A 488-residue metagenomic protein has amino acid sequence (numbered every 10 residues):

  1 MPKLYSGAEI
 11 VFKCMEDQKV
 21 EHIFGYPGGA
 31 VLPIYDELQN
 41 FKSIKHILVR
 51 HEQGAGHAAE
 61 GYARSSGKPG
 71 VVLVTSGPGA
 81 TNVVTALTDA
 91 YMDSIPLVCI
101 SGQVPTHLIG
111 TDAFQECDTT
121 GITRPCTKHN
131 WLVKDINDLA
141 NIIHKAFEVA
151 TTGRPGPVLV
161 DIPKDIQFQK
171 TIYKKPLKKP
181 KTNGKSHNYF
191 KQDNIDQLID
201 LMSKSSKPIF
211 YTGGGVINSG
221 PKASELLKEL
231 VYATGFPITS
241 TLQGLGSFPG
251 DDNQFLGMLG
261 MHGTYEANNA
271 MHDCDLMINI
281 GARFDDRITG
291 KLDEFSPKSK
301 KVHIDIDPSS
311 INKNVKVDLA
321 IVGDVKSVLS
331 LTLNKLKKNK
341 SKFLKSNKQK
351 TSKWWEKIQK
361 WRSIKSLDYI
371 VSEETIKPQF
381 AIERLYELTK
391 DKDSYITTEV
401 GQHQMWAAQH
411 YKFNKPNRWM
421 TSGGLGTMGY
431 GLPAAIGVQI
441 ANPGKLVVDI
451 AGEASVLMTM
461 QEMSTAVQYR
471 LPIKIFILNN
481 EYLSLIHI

Functional and structural regions predicted by a protein language model:
M1-P2, N137, Y173, D200 (+3 more regions): Phosphate/pyrophosphate-binding active-site segments
A8-V11, E16-E21, I34-L38, K357-V438: Active-site diphosphate/adenylate-binding microenvironment
I10-V20, G61-G67, Y91, V149-R154 (+5 more regions): Glycine-rich phosphate/diphosphate-binding loops that line cofactor/substrate pockets in enzymes
E21-F24, K45-I47, S65-V104, Y211-T212 (+3 more regions): A short, small-residue-rich loop immediately preceding and capping a beta-strand
R64, G214-V302, F413-K445, L457-Q461: Glycine-rich, anion-gripping cofactor-binding loops and their flanking helix/strand elements in enzyme active sites
I100, L108-Q115, S224, N312-N314 (+4 more regions): Thiamine diphosphate
S101-I142, G244-K353: Glycine-rich, acidic loop regions that bind phosphate or pyrophosphate groups
V149-K204, L367: Conformationally flexible catalytic loops at phosphate/diphosphate-handling active centers
